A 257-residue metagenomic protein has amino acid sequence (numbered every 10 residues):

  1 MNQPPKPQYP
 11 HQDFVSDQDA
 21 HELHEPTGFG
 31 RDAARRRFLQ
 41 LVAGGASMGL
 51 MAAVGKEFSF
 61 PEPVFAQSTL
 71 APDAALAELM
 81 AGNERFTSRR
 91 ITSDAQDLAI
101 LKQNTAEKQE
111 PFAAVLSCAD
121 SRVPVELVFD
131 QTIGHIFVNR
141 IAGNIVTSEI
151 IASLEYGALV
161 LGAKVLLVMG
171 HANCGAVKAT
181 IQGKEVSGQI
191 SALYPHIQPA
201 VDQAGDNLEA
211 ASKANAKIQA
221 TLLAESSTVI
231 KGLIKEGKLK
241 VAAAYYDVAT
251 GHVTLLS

Functional and structural regions predicted by a protein language model:
M1-A33: N-terminal secretory signal peptides
H21, L39-G45, M51, Q67-K108 (+3 more regions): Divalent-metal-activated hydrolytic enzyme cores
D32-R37, M48-A66: N-terminal twin-arginine translocation
Q103-A113, C118-V123, T132: Glycine-rich, flexible N-terminal cofactor/catalytic loop recognition
S117-R122, A142-I145, H171, G183: Short glycine-enriched loops at secondary-structure junctions
A119-R122, L127-V128, T132-I141, E149: Active-site cofactor/substrate anionic-group-binding motifs, chiefly glycine- and Lys/Arg-rich phosphate-binding loops
V168: Conserved functional hotspot residues or short segments at active or partner-binding sites across diverse domains
